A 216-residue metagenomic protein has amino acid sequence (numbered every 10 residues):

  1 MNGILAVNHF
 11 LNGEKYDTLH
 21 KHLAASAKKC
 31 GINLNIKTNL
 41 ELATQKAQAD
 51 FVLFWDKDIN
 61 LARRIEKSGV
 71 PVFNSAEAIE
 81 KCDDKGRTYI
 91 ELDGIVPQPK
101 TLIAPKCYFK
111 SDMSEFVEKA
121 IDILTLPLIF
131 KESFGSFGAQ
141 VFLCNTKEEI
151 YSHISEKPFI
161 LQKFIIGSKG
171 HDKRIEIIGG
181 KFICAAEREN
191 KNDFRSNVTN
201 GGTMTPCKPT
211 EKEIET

Functional and structural regions predicted by a protein language model:
M1-L5: Extreme N-terminal starter segment of soluble prokaryotic enzymes
A6-F109: Conserved N-proximal alpha/beta basic substrate-recognition cap immediately N-terminal to, or forming the N-lobe
A27, I65-E66, I121, I154 (+1 more regions): A generic structural signal for well-ordered alpha-helical segments
L53-F54, I129, I160: Structural motif
F73-N74, F130, C184: Hydrophobic residues in well-ordered beta-strands that form the structural core
I90-L92, E118-A120, T146-E148, G179-G180: Short, hinge-like loop/turn segments at secondary-structure boundaries
P99-T125: Rossmann-like NAD(P)H-binding beta-loop-alpha module
F134, A139-T216: Phosphate-binding site of ATP-dependent enzymes
